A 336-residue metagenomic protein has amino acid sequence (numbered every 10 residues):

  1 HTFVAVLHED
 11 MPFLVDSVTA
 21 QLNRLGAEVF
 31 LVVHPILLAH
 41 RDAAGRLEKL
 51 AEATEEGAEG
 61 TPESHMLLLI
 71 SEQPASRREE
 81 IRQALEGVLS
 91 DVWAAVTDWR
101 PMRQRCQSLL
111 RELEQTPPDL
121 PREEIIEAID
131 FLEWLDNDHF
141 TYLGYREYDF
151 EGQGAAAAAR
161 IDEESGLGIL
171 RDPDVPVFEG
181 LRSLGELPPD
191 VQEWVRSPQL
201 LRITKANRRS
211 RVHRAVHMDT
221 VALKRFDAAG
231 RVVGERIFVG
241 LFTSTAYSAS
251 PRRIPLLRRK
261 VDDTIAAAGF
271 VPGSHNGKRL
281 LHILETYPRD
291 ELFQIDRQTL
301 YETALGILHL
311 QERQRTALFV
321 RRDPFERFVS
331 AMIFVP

Functional and structural regions predicted by a protein language model:
H1, H40-E55, Q311-F319: Short amphipathic beta-strand starts and helix->beta connectors
H1-L7, A20, P35, L67 (+1 more regions): Charge-rich interaction surfaces and accessory domains that mediate macromolecular binding and assembly
H1-R46: Nucleic acid-processing catalytic cores of prokaryotic defense/repair systems
V29-V32, E55-G57, D91-A95: Glycine-rich loops and low-complexity Gly/Arg-rich segments that provide flexible linkers or classic glycine-based
D42-V88: Long, continuous compositionally biased terminal/linker segments
